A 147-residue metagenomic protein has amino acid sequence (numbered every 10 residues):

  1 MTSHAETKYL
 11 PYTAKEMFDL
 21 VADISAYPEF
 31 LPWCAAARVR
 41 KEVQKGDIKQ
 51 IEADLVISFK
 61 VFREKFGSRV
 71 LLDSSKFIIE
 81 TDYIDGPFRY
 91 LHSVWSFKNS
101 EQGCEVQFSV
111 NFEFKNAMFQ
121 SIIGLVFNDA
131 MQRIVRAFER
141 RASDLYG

Functional and structural regions predicted by a protein language model:
M1-I48, Q102: Hydrophobic ligand-binding cavity/cleft-lining segments
K8, I57, D129: A short glycine-/small-residue-rich loop at the edge of a beta-strand within enzyme catalytic domains
P11-E16, E80-D82, G124: Short, charged low-complexity linear motifs
M17-V21, Y27, A53, V70 (+2 more regions): Hydrophobic pocket/interface hotspot
D23, I84-G86, G124: Short beta->alpha junction loops/turns
P28-P32, A36-V43, V56-E105, N111-E113 (+1 more regions): Hydrophobic-ligand binding "helix-grip"
F114-G147: A conserved amphipathic terminal alpha-helix motif
